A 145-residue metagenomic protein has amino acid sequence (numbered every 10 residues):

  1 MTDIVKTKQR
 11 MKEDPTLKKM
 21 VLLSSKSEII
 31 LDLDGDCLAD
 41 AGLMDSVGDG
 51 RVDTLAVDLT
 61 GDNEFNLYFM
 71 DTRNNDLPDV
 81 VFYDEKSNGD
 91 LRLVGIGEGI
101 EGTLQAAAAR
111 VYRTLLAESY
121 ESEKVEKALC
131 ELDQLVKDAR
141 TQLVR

Functional and structural regions predicted by a protein language model:
M1-R145: Calcium-binding acidic motifs and repeat modules
